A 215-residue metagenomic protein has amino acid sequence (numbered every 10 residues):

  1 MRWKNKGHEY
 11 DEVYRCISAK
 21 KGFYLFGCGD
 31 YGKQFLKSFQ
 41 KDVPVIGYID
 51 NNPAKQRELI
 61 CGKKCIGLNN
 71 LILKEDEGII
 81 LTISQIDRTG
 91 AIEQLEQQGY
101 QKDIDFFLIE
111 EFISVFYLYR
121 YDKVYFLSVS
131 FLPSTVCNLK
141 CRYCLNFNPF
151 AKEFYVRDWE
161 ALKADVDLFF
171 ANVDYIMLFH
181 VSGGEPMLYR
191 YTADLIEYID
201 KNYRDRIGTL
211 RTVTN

Functional and structural regions predicted by a protein language model:
M1-Y121: Hydrophobic, well-ordered beta-alpha structural blocks that scaffold small-molecule cofactor pockets
S114-N215: Conserved alpha-helical substructure of the radical SAM core
